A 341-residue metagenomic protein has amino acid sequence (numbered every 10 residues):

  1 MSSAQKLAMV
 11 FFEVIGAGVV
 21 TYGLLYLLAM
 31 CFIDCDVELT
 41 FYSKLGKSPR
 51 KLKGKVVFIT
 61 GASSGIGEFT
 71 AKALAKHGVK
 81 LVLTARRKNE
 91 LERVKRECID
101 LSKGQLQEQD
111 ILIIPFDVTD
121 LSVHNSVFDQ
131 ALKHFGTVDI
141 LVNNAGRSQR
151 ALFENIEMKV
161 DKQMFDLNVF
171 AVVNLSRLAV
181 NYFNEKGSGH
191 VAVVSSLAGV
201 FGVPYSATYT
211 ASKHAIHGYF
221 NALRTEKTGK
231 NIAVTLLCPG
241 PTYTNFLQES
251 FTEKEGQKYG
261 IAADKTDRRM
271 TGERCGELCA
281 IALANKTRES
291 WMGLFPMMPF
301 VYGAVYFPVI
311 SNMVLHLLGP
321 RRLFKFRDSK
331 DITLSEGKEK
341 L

Functional and structural regions predicted by a protein language model:
S63-S64: Conserved glycine-rich cofactor-binding loop
H77-V94: Conserved glycine-rich Rossmann-like NAD(P)H-binding loop of the short-chain dehydrogenase/reductase
N89, I114-V127, M158: The beta1-alpha1 cofactor-binding region of Rossmann-like NAD(H)/NADP(H)-dependent oxidoreductases
L152-F153, E157-F165: Substrate-binding pocket helix/loop in short-chain dehydrogenase/reductase
S176, S212: Active-site helix of classical SDR
S196: Residue(s) in the substrate-gating loop at a strand-loop-helix junction that position the organic substrate next
G229-F295: SDR active-site lid
